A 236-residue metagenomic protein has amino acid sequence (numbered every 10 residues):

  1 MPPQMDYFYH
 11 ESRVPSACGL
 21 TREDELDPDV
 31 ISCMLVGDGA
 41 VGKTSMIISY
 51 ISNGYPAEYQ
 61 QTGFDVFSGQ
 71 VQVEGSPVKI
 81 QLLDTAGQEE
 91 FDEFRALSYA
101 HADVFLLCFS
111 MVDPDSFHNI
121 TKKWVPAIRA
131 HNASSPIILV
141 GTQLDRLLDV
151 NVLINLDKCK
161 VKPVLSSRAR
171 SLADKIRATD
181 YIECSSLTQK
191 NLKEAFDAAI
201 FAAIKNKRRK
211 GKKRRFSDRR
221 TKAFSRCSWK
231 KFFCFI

Functional and structural regions predicted by a protein language model:
M1-A40, T44, I51, Q70 (+2 more regions): Conserved P-loop small GTPase signature centered on TRAFAC-class small GTPases
I51, A86-G87, D103, S110: Short glycine-/small-residue-rich Rossmann-like dinucleotide-binding loops
S52-Q60: Post-Walker A helix-loop "phosphate-sensing" segment adjacent to the P-loop in P-loop NTPases
V78-E93: Switch II (G3) loop of P-loop NTPases
L82-L83, L106-S110, L139-T142, E183: Conserved beta-strand segments of the P-loop GTPase G domain that flank and frequently precede/overlap
E90-F94, S116, R168, N191: Short acidic active-site motifs
D92-D113, P126-A130: Inter-motif core of Ras-like GTPase G domains
P114-I137, A198: Amphipathic helical hotspot of TIR/SEFIR-family domains
